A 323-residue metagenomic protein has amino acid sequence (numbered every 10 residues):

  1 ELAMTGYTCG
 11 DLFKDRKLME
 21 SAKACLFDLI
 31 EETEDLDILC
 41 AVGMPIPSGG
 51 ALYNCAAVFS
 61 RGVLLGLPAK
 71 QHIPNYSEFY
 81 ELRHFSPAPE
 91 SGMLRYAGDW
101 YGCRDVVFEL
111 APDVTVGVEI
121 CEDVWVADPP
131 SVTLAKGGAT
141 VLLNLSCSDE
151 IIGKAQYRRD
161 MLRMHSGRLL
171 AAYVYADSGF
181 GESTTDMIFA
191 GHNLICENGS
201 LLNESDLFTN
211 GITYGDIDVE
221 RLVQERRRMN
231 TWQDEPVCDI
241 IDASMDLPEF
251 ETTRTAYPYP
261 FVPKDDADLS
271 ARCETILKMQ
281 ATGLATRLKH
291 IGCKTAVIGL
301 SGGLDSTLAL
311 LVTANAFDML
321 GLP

Functional and structural regions predicted by a protein language model:
E1-G299, A309-L322: Enzyme catalytic cores with a strong preference for nitrogen-chemistry domains
G303: Conserved G/P- and acidic residue-centered "switch" motifs that form tight phosphate/ATP-binding loops in soluble
S306: Catalytic nucleophile loop
